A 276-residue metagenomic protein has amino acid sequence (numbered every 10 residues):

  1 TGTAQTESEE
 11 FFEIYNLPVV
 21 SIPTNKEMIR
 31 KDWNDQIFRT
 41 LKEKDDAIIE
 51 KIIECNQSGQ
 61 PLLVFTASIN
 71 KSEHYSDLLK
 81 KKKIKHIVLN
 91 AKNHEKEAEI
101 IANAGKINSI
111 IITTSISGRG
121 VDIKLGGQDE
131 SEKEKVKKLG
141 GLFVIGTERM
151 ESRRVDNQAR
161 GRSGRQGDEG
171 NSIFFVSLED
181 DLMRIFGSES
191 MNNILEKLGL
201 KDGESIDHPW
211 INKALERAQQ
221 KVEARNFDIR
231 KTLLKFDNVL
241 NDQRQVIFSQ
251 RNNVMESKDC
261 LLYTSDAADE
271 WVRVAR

Functional and structural regions predicted by a protein language model:
G2-R39: Interdomain helical connector at the RecA1-RecA2 junction of SF1/SF2 helicase-like NTPases
N16-L17, G59, K83-K85, I107-S109 (+2 more regions): Short glycine-/polar-rich loops that comprise or flank the Walker A/P-loop and associated switch/sensor motifs
I37-Q60: Conserved interdomain hinge at the start of the Helicase C-terminal
G59-E73: Conserved strand-helix element at the start of the C-terminal RecA-like helicase core
K80-I111, I116-R119, K124-L139: Conserved motor-coupling elements within RecA-like helicase/translocase cores
K133-K135, R153-G167: Conserved SF2 helicase motif VI
V155-N157, D168-L261: C-terminal or mid-to-C-terminal helical accessory/interaction module adjacent to the motor/catalytic core
Y263-A268: Conserved small/polar residues in nucleotide/adenosyl-binding loops
